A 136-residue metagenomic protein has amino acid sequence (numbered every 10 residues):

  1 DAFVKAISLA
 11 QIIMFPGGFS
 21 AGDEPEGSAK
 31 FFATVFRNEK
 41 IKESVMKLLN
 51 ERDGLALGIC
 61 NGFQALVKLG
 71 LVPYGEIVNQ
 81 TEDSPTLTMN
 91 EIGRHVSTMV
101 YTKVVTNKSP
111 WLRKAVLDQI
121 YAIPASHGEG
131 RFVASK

Functional and structural regions predicted by a protein language model:
D1-L57, F63-E76, T81: Flexible gly/pro-rich beta->alpha loop and the following alpha-helix that scaffold active-site loops
A2-L9, K42-L49, V78-K136: Amide-donor transfer/coupling interface in amidating biosynthetic enzymes
P16-G18, I59-G62, L69, V100 (+2 more regions): Fold-independent oxyanion-binding glycine-rich loops and adjacent beta-strand/coil segments at enzyme active sites
